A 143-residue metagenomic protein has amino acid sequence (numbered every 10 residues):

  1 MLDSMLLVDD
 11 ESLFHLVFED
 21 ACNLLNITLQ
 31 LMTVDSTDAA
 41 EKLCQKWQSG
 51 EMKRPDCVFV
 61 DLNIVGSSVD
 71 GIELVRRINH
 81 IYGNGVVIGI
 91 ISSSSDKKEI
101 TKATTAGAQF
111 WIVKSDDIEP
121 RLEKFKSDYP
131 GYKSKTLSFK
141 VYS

Functional and structural regions predicted by a protein language model:
D3-C22: Conserved acidic segment of CheY-like receiver
E19, T33-C57, R121: Acidic, metal-coordinating helix/loop segments flanking the phosphotransfer/catalytic sites of two-component signaling
D20-L25, K102: Alpha-helical interaction/dimerization surfaces of two-component signaling modules
V60-N63: Active-site residues of response regulator receiver
V69, E73, S94-I112, D116 (+1 more regions): Alpha4 helix (beta4-alpha4-beta5 surface) of REC/receiver domains from two-component response regulators
V69-N84: Short amphipathic alpha-helix used as the core "switch/output" element in two-component signaling
N84-S95: A short, hydrophobic beta-strand element within the central beta-sheet of small alpha/beta folds
P120-S143: CheY-like receiver
